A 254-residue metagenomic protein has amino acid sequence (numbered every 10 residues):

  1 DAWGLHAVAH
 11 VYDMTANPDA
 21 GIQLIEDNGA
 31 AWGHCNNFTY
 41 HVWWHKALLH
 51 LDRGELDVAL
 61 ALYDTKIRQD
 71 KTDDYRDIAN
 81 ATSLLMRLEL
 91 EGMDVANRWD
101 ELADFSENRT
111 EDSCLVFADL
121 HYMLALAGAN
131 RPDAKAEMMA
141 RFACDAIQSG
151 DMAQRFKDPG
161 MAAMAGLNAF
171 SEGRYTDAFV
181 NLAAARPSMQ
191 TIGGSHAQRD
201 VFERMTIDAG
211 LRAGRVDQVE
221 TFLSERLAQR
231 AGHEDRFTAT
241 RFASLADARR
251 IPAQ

Functional and structural regions predicted by a protein language model:
D1-R53: Internal metal/ion-chelating core segments
L48-Q254: Helix-coil-helix junctions within alpha-helical repeat/solenoid scaffolds
